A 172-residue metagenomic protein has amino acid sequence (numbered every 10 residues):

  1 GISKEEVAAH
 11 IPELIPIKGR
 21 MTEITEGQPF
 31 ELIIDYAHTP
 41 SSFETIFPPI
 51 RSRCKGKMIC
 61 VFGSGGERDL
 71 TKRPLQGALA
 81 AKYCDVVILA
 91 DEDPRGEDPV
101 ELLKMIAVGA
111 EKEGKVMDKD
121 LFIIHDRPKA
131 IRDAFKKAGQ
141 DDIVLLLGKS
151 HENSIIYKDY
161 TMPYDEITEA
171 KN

Functional and structural regions predicted by a protein language model:
G1-N172: ATP-dependent carboxylate-amine ligase
